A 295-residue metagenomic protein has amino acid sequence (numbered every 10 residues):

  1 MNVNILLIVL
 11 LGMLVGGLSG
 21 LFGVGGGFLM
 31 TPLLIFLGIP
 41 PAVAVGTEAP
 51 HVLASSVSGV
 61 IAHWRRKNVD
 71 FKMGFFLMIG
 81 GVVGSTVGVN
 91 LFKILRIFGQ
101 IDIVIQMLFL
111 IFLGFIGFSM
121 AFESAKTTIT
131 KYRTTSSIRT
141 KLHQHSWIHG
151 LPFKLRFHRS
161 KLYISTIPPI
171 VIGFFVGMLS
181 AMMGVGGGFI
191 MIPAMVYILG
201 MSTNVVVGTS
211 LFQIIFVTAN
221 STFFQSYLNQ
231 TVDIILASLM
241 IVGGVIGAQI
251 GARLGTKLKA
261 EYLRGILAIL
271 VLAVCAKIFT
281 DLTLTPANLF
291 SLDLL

Functional and structural regions predicted by a protein language model:
M1-L11, R65-I172, Y197, Y227-L295: Juxtamembrane transmembrane-helix boundary motif
N2, L6-S19, L33-F36: Hydrophobic, helix-prone linear segments
N4-I5, I39-A54, G177-V185, T209-L211 (+1 more regions): Structural signature of hydrophobic alpha-helical transmembrane segments
G12, G16-V24, F28, S55-V60 (+7 more regions): Transmembrane alpha-helical segments of multi-pass membrane transport proteins and ion-pumping complexes
G27-G74: Juxtamembrane transmembrane-helix termini in multi-pass membrane transport proteins
M30-V43, S180, I190-V205, F224: Interfacial segments of multi-pass membrane proteins
M183, G187-P193, T203-T209, I235 (+1 more regions): Extended hydrophobic-aromatic, low-complexity segments
G208-A219: Hydrophobic alpha-helical transmembrane segments of multi-pass integral membrane proteins, especially transporters
